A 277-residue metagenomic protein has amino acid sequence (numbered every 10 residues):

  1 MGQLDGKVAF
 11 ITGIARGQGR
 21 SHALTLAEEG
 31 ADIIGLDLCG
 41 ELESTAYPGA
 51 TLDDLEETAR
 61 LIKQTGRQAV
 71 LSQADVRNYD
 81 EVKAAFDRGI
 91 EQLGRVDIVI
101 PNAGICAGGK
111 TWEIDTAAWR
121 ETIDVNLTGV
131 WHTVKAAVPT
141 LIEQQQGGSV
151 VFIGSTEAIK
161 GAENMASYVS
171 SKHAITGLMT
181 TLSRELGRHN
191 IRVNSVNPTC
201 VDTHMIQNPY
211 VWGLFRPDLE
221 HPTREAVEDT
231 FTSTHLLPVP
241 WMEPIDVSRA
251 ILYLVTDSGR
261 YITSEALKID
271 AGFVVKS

Functional and structural regions predicted by a protein language model:
G2-G40: Canonical Rossmann dinucleotide-binding motif of NAD(H)/NADP(H)-dependent dehydrogenases/reductases, specifically
I62, K110-T111, D115-I123, F231: Substrate-binding pocket helix/loop in short-chain dehydrogenase/reductase
V134, S171: Active-site helix of classical SDR
S155: Residue(s) in the substrate-gating loop at a strand-loop-helix junction that position the organic substrate next
K160, I251-L252, T263-S277: Short C-terminal tail/terminal secondary-structure segment of NAD(P)H-dependent dehydrogenase/reductase domains
G187, R192, I262-S264: Short, small/polar-rich loop/turn modules that mediate ligand/substrate recognition or access, typified
R224, H235-V247: A conserved structural motif in NAD(P)-dependent oxidoreductases
